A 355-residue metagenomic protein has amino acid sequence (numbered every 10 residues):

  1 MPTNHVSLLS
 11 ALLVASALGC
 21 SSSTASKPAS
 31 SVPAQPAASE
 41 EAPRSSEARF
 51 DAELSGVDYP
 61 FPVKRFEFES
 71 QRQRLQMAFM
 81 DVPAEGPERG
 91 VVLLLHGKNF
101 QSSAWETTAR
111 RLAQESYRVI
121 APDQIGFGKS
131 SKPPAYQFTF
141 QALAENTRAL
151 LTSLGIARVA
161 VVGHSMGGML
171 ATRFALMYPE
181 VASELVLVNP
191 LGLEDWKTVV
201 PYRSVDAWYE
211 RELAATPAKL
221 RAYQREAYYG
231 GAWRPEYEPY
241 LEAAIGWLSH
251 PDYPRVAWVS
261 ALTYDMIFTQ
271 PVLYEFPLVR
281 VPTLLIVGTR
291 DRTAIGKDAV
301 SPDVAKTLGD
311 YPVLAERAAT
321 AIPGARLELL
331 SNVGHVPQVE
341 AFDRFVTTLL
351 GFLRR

Functional and structural regions predicted by a protein language model:
A52-V82: N-terminal cap/lid segment of alpha/beta-hydrolase-fold proteins
K64, S103, Q124-F140, W196: Glycine-rich "HGGG/HGxG" loop immediately N-terminal to the catalytic nucleophile of the alpha/beta-hydrolase
F66, S249-T320: Conserved serine/cysteine hydrolase catalytic core
Q71, L75, M80-K129: Conserved HGGG/HGGXW glycine-rich cap/lid loop of the alpha/beta-hydrolase fold
Q141-V159: Conserved acidic catalytic loop of the alpha/beta-hydrolase fold
T172, L176, S183-A215: Flexible "cap/lid" loop of the alpha/beta hydrolase fold
T216-F276: Conserved alpha/beta-hydrolase catalytic His-Asp/Glu region
P312-R355: Catalytic active-site module of serine/aspartate enzymes centered on a nucleophile-bearing elbow/loop
